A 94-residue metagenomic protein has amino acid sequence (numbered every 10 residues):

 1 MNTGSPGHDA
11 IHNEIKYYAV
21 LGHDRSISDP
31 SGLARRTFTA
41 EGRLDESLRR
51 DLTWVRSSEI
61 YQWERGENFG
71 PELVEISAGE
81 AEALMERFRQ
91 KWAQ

Functional and structural regions predicted by a protein language model:
M1-P6, Q90-Q94: Short intrinsically disordered terminal tails
S5, Y17, T39-E41: Serine/threonine-rich, low-complexity intrinsically disordered segments
N13-E14, A34, S57, L84: A general marker of short, structured functional hotspots
N13-R25: A short beta-strand micro-motif
D24-E41: Broad, structure-driven detector of short, well-ordered beta-strand segments within folded domains
G42-Q94: Short, mixed-charge low-complexity intrinsically disordered segments
